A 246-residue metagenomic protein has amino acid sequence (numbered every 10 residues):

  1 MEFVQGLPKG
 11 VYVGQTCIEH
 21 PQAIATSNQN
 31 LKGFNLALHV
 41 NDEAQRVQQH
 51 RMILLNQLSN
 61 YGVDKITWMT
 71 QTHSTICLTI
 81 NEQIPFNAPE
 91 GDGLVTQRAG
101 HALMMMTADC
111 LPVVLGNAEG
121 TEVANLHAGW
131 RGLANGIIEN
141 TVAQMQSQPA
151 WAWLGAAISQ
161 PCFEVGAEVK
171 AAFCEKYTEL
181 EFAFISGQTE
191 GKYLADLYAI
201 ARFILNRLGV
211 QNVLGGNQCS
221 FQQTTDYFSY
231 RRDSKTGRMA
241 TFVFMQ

Functional and structural regions predicted by a protein language model:
M1-Q246: Active-site microenvironment for binding and transforming phosphate-containing groups
